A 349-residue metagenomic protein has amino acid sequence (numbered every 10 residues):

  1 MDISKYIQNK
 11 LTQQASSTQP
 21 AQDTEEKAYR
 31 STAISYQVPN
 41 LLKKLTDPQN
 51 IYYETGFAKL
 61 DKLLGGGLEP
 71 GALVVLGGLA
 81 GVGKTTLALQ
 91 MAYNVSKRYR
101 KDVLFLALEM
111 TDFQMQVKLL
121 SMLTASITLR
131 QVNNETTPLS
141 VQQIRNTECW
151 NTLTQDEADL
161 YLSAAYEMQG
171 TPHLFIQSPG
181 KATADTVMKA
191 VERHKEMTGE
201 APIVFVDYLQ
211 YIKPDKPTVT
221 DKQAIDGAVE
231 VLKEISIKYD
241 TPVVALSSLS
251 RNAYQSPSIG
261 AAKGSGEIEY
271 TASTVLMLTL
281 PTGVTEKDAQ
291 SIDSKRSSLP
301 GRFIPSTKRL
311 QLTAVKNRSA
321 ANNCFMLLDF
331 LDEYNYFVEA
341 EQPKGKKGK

Functional and structural regions predicted by a protein language model:
D2-A21, E26, R30-A33, Q37 (+7 more regions): C-terminal regions of RecA-like/P-loop NTPase motor modules
D23-T136, S163-A164: The Walker A/P-loop phosphate-binding site
K97-G199, P214, A262, L327: Cytosolic-facing regulatory segments adjacent to core modules
D102, D240-P242: Proline-centered loop/turn at the N-terminus of a beta-strand
L108-M110, A245-S248: Conserved H-loop
W150-N151, F175-I176, P214-D226, A253-G260: Flexible beta-alpha connector loops of hexameric P-loop NTPases
A201-D240: Helical hairpin unit composed of two closely spaced alpha helices linked by a short loop
D207, L232, V244, S273-V275 (+1 more regions): Hydrophobic, well-ordered secondary-structure elements that form the walls of internal hydrophobic environments
